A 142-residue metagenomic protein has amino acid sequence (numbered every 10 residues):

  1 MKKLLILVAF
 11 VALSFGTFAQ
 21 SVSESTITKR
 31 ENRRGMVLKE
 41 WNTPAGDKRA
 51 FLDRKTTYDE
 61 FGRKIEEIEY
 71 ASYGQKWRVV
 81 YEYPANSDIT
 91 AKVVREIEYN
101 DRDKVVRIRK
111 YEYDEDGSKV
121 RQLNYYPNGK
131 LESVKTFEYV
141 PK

Functional and structural regions predicted by a protein language model:
L4-L13: Sec-dependent N-terminal signal peptides
F15-A19: Sec/Tat signal peptide C-region and signal peptidase I cleavage site
Q20-K142: Buried hydrophobic residues that stabilize the cores of well-folded domains
